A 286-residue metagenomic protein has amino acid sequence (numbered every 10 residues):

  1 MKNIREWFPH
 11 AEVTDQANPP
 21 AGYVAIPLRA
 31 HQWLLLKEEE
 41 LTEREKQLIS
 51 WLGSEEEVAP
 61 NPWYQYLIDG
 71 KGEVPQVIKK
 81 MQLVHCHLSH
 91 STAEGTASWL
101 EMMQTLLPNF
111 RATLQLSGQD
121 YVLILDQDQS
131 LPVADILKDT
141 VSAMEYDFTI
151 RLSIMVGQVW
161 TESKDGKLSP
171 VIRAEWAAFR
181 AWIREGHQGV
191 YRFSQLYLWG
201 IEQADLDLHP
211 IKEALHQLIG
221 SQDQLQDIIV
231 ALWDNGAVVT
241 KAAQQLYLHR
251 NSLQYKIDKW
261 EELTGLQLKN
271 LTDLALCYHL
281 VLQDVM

Functional and structural regions predicted by a protein language model:
M1-Q76, D223-M286: Alpha-helical/coil-rich non-catalytic "connector" segments in signaling and regulatory proteins
N3-H10, T92-L107: Short amphipathic alpha-helix segments
H31-Q32, M81, Q119-D120: Short, surface-exposed beta-edge/turn micro-motifs
Q32-E40, L88-H90, D128, G157-V159: Short beta-strand-to-loop transition segments that serve as allosteric relay/switch motifs in sensory/regulatory domains
T42-K46, S91-W99, S130-L137: Short, conserved charged micro-motifs
P75-K79, Q115-S117: Short, flexible turn/loop "capping" segments at secondary-structure junctions
I78-H90, V122-L123: Active-site-flanking beta-strand signature of metal-NTP-handling nucleotidyl enzymes and homologous cyclase-like
L107-M286: Cytosolic nucleotide-utilizing catalytic cores of signal-transduction proteins
